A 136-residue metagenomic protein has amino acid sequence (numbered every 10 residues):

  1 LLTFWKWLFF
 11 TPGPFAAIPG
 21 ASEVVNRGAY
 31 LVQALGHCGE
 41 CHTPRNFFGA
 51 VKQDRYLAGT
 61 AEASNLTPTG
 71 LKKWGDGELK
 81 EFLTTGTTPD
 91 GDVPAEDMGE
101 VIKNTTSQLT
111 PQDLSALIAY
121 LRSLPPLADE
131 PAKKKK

Functional and structural regions predicted by a protein language model:
F4-Q33, K136: Electrostatic cytochrome c docking/interface patches
G20-V25, N46-V51, T87-P89, S107-Q108 (+1 more regions): Inter-heme linker and motif-flanking segments adjacent to c-type heme-binding CXXCH motifs in c-type cytochromes
G28, L35-R45, L117, L121: The canonical Cys-X-X-Cys-His
V32, H42, T84-T87, P125: Protein kinase-like catalytic domain
G36, Y56-D90, E100-L114: Electron-transfer interface patches adjacent to heme c in soluble/periplasmic c-type cytochromes and di-/multiheme
G39, F48-A50, K73, T88-A95: Substrate-binding/catalytic groove segments of enzymes that remodel or degrade extracellular structural polymers
V51-S64, A132-K136: Flexible internal linker/loop segments at domain or repeat junctions
G91, A95-K136: A cross-kingdom marker for long, charged
